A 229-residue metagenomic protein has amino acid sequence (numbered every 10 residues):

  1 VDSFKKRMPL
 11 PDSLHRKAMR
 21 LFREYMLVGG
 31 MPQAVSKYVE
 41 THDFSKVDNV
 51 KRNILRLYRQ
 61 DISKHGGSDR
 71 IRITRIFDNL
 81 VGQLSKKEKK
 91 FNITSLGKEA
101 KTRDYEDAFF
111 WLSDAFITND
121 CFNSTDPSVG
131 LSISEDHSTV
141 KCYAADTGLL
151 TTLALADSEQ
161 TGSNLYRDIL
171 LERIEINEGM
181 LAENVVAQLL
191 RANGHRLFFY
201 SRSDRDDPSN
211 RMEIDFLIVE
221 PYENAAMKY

Functional and structural regions predicted by a protein language model:
V1-Q33: Amphipathic alpha-helical segments of the small helical/lid subdomains adjacent to P-loop NTPase cores
M31, V35-N224: Accessory nucleic acid-recognition modules appended to NTPase machines
A225-Y229: Structural motif
